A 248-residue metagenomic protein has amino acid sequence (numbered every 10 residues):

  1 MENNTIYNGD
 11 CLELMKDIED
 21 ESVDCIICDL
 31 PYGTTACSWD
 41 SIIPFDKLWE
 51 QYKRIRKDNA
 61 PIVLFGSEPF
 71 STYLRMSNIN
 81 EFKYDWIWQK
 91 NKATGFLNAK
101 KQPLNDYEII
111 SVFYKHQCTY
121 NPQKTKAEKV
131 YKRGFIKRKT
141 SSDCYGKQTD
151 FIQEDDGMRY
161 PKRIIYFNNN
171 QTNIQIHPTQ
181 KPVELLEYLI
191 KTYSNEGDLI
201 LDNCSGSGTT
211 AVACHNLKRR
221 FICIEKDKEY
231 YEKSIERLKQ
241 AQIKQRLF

Functional and structural regions predicted by a protein language model:
M1, I235-F248: Short, conserved SAM-binding/catalytic segment of Class I S-adenosyl-L-methionine-dependent methyltransferases
M1-C223, E229-K233: Core catalytic lobe of class I
C223-I224, K244: Asp-based, Mg2+/Mn2+-dependent phosphohydrolase catalytic module
